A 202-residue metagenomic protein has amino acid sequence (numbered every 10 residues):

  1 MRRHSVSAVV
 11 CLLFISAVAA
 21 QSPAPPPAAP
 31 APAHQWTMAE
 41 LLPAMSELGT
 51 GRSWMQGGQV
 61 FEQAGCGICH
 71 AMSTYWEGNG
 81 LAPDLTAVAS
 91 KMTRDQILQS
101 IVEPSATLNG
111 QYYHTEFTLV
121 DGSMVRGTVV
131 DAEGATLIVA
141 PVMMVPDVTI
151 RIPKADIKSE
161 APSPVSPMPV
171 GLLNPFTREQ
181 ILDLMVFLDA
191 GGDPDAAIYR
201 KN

Functional and structural regions predicted by a protein language model:
M1-H4: Positively charged n-region of N-terminal signal peptides that target proteins for export
S7-A17: Bacterial N-terminal signal peptides
A19-Q21: Boundary at the C-terminal end of the N-terminal hydrophobic targeting segment
P30-E62, L81, S90-Q96, G122-S123 (+2 more regions): Electrostatic cytochrome c docking/interface patches
E62, S90, V102-A106, L173 (+1 more regions): Sec-exported extracytoplasmic/periplasmic mature domains
Q63-S73, L85, L184-L188: The canonical Cys-X-X-Cys-His
Y75-V102, H114-P162: Gly/Gly-Pro-rich "capping" loops immediately C-terminal to redox-active cysteine motifs in periplasmic/lumenal
P169-N202: Long, low-complexity intrinsically disordered regions
